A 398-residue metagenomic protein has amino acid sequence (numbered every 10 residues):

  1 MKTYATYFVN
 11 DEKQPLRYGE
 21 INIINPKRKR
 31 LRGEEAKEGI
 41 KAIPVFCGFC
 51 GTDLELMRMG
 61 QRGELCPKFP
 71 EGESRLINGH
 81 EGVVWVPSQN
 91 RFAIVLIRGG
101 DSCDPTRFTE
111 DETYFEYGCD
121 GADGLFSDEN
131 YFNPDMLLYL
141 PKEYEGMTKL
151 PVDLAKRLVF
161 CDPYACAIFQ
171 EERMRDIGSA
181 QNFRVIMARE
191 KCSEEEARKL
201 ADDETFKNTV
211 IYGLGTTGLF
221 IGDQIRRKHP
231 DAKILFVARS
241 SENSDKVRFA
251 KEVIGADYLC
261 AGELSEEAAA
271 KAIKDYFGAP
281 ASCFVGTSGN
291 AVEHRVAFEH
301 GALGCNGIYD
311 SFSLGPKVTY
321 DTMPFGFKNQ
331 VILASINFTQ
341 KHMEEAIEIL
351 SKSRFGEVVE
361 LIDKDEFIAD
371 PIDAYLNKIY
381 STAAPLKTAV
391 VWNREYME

Functional and structural regions predicted by a protein language model:
R30-G48, R62-R107, D123-G124, M136-Y139 (+1 more regions): Glycine-rich beta-strand-centered segment in the early N-terminal region that forms part of a ligand/cofactor-binding
G99-N208: NAD(P)H dinucleotide-binding glycine-rich loop of Rossmann-like/cofactor-binding domains, especially the beta1-alpha1
P163, G213-T216: Glycine-rich Rossmann-fold phosphate-binding loop(s) that bind the pyrophosphate of adenine dinucleotide cofactors
I177-Y212, R226-A232, S244-R248, E252-V331 (+1 more regions): Glycine-rich cofactor phosphate-binding loops and adjacent beta1-alpha1 units of small-molecule cofactor enzyme domains
G178, K271-A272, A279, R295-H300 (+1 more regions): C-terminal hydrophobic helical "lid"/dimerization subdomain of Rossmann-like NAD(P)H-dependent oxidoreductases
T216-T217, E242: Hydrophobic/small residue at the entry helix of a nucleotide-binding pocket
A238-N243, G315, F338: Residues in the short beta-alpha loop(s) of Rossmann-like NAD(P)-binding domains
G307-D310, Y320-E360: Rossmann-fold dehydrogenase core element
